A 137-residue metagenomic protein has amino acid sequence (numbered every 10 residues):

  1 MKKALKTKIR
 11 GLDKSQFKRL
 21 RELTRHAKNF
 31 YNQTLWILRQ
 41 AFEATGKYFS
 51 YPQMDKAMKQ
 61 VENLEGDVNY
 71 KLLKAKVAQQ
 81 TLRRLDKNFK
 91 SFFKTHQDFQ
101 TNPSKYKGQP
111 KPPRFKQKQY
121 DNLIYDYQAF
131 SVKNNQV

Functional and structural regions predicted by a protein language model:
M1-V137: Nucleic-acid substrate recognition interfaces
